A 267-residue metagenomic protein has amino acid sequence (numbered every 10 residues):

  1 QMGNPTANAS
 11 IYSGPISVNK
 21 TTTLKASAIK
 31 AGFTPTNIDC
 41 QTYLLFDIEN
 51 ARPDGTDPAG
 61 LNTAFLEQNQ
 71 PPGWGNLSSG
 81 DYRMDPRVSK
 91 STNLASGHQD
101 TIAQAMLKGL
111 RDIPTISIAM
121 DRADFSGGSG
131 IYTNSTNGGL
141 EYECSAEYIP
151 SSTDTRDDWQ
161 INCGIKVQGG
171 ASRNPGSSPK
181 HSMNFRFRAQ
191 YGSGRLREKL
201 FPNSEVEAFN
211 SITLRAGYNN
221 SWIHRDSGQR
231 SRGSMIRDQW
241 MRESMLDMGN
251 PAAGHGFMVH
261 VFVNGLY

Functional and structural regions predicted by a protein language model:
Q1-S145, I149-G164, A189: Short, compositionally stereotyped local motifs that mark structural "simplifiers"
G14, K25, I118, D124-F125 (+1 more regions): Conserved ATP-binding subdomain of kinase catalytic cores across diverse folds
